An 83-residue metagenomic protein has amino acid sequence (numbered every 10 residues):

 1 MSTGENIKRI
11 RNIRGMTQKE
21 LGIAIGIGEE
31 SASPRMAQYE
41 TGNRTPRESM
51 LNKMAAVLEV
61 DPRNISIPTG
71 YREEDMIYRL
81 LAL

Functional and structural regions predicted by a protein language model:
S2-E5, G15-M16, S31, P46-S49: Residue-level signal for the short linker/turn that defines the boundary of a DNA-recognition helix
E5-G26, R79-L80: Short basic helix-loop element that most often maps to the first helix and adjoining turn of HTH DNA-binding modules
I25, E40, M50, L58 (+1 more regions): DNA major-groove recognition helix of helix-turn-helix
G26-T45, I67: Recognition helix of helix-turn-helix/homeodomain-like DNA-binding domains that insert into the DNA major groove
N43, R47-N64: DNA major-groove recognition helix of helix-turn-helix/homeodomain DNA-binding modules
S66-L83: Short, charged recognition helix plus adjacent turn of helix-turn-helix-like nucleic-acid-binding domains
